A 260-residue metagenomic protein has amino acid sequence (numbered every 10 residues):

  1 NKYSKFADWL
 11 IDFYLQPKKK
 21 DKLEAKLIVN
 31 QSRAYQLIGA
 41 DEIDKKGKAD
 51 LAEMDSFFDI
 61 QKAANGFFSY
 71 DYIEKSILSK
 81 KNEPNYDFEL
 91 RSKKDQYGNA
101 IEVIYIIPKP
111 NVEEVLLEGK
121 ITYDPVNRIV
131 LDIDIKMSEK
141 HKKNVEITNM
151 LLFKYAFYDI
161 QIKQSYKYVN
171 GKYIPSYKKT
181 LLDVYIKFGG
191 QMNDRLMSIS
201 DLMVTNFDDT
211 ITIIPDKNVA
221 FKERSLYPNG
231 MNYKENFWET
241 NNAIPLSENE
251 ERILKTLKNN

Functional and structural regions predicted by a protein language model:
N1-N85, Y97-A100, E146, F153-N260: Surface-exposed, low-complexity/disordered segments and acidic/polar micro-motifs at processing/linker regions
Y72-K136: Extended beta-strand-rich segments in extracellular/periplasmic secretory proteins, especially within noncatalytic
P108, E139, L182-V184: Transmembrane beta-strands of outer-membrane beta-barrel pores
P110-E118, Y123-P175: Glycine- and acidic-residue-rich phosphate-binding/metal-coordinating active-site segment common to enzymes that handle
